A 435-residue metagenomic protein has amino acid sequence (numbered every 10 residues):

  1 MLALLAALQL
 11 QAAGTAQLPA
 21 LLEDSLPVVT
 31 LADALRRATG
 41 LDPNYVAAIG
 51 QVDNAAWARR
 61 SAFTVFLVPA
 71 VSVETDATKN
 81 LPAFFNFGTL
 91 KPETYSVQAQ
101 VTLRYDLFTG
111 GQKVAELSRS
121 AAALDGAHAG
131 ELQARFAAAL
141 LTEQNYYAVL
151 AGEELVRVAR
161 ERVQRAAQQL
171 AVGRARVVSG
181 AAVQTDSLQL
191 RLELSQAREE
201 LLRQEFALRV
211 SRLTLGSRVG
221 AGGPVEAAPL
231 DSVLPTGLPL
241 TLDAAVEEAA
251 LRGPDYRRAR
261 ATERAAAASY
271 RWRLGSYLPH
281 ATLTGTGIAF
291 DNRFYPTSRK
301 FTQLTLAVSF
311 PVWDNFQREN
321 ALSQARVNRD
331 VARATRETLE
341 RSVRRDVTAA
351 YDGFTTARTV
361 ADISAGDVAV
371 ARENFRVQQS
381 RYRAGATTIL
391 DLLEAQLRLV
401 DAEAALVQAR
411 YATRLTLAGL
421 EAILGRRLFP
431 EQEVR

Functional and structural regions predicted by a protein language model:
M1-Q9: Bacterial N-terminal signal peptides
L8-A70, E74, G223-T262, P311-V312 (+6 more regions): Bacterial Sec-pathway N-terminal export signals of envelope proteins
A16-P27, S72-Y105, E116, P229-P239 (+4 more regions): Small/polar, glycine/serine/threonine/aspartate-rich low-complexity segments that form flexible
V29, A134-E248, A350-G353, A357 (+4 more regions): Periplasmic alpha-helical coiled-coil/stalk elements that build and connect Gram-negative outer-membrane
V46-G50, N54, F63-T64, E93 (+10 more regions): Sec/SRP-type N-terminal targeting helices
V177-A181, Y382-A386, I423: A short glycine-centered flexible hinge/capping loop motif at secondary-structure junctions
Q204, P254, A409: Metallo-beta-lactamase
T214-G222, W272, G419-F429: Long amphipathic alpha-helical coiled-coil segments
